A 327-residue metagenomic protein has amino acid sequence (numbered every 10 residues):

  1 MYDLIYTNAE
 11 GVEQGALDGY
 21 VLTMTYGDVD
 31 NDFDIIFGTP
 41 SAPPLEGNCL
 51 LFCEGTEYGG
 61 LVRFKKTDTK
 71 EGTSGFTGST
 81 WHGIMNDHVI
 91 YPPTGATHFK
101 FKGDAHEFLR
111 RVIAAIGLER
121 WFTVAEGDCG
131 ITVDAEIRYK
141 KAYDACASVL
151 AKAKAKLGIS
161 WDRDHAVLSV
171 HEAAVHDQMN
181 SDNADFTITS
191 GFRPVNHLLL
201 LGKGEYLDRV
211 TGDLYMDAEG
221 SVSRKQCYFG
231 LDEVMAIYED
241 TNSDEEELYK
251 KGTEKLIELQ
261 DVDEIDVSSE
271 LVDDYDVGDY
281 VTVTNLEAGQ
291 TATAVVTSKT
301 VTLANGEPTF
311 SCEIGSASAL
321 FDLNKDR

Functional and structural regions predicted by a protein language model:
M1-D28, S181-S190: Solvent-exposed edge beta-strands and adjacent loop segments that serve as assembly or binding interfaces
Y26-P40, G72-G83, L200, L259-S269 (+2 more regions): Oligomerization/assembly interface segments of phage tail-like spikes and tubes
T39-R120: Surface-exposed cap/loop segments at beta↔alpha junctions
L50-G78, G158, T282-T309: Short beta-strand and beta-hairpin "edge-sheet" elements
K70-M85, R120-G204: Short beta-strand-centered interaction patches in the first periplasmic/extracellular domains of large envelope
H106-R110, Y143-A147, H197-L198, Y249 (+1 more regions): Extracytoplasmic/secreted envelope proteins and their assembly/folding machinery, especially bacterial periplasmic
A174-G306, S318-L320: Acidic, small/polar-enriched beta strand-loop surface segments
G315-R327: Glycine- and charge-enriched low-complexity intrinsically disordered segments
